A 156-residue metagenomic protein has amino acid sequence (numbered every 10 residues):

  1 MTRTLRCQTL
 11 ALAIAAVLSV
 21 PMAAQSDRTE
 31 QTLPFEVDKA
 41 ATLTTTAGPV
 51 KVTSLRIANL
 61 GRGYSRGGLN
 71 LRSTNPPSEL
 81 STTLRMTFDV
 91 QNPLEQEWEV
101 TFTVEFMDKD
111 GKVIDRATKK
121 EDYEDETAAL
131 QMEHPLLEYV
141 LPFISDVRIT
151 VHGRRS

Functional and structural regions predicted by a protein language model:
M1-L10: Bacterial N-terminal signal peptides that target proteins for export
T9-S19: Bacterial N-terminal signal peptides
Q25-L80: Transition segment at domain starts
T82-M86: Structural beta-strand segments of beta-rich domains
T87-P93: Short edge beta-strand/loop segments characteristic of extracellular beta-sandwich folds
L94-E99, V140: A short beta-turn/strand-edge loop motif at beta-sheet boundaries
E97-T103, D115-T118: Short, hydrophobic/aromatic beta-strand segments
K112-S156: Short, solvent-exposed, Trp/other aromatic-anchored flexible loops in extracytoplasmic proteins
